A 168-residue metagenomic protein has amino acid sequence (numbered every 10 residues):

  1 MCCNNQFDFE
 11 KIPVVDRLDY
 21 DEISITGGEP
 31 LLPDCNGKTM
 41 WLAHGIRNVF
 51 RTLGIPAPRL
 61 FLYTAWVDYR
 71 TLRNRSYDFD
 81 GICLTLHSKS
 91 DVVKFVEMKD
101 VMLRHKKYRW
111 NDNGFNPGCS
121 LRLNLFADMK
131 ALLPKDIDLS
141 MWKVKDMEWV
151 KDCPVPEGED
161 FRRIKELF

Functional and structural regions predicted by a protein language model:
M1-I12: Canonical Radical SAM [4Fe-4S] cluster-binding loop centered on the CxxxCxxC motif and its immediate flanking residues
I12, I23-I25, I46, I55 (+5 more regions): Weak global preference for isoleucine
R17-F126: Conserved glycine-rich "GG(E/T)P / GGGxP" loop and the immediately following alpha-helix in the radical SAM core
E97-F168: Auxiliary Fe-S-binding modules of radical SAM enzymes
